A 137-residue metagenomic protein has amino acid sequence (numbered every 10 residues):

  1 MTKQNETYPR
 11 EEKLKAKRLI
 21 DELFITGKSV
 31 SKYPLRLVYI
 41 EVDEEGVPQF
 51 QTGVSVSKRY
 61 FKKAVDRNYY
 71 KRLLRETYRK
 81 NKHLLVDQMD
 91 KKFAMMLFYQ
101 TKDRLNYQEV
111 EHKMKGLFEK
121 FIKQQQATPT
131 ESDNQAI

Functional and structural regions predicted by a protein language model:
M1-I137: Positively charged, solvent-exposed patches that mediate nucleic-acid binding
